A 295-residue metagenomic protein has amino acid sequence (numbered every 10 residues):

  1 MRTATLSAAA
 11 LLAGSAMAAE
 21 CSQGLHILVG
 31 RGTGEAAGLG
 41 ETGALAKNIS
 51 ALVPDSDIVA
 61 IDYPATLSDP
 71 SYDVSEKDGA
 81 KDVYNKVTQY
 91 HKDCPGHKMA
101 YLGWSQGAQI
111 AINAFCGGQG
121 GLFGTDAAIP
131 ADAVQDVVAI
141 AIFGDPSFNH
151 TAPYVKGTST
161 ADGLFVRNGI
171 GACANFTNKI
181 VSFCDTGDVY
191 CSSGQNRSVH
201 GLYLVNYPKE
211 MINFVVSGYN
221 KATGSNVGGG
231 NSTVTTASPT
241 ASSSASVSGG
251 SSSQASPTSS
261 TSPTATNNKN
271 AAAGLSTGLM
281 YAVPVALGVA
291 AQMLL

Functional and structural regions predicted by a protein language model:
M1-A10, T277-L279: Classical eukaryotic N-terminal signal peptides for Sec-dependent ER targeting/secretion, especially the positively
R2, A10, S50, H91-K92 (+2 more regions): N-terminal cationic-hydrophobic initiation segments that often serve targeting/anchoring roles
L11-Q23, T223, A291-L295: N-terminal signal peptide
C21-H97, V181-P208, I212, S217-K221 (+2 more regions): Active-site catalytic motif of lipid deacylating hydrolases and related acyltransferases
V83-L102, Q106-G171: Serine-dependent carboxylesterase/thioesterase catalytic core of lipase-like alpha/beta-hydrolase/SGNH enzymes
A133-A222: The alpha/beta-hydrolase serine catalytic core
K221-N270: C-terminal low-complexity, Ser/Thr- and acidic/Pro-rich disordered "stalk" regions positioned immediately N-terminal
K269-L295: Cleavable C-terminal sorting propeptides in eukaryotic secreted/cell-surface proteins
